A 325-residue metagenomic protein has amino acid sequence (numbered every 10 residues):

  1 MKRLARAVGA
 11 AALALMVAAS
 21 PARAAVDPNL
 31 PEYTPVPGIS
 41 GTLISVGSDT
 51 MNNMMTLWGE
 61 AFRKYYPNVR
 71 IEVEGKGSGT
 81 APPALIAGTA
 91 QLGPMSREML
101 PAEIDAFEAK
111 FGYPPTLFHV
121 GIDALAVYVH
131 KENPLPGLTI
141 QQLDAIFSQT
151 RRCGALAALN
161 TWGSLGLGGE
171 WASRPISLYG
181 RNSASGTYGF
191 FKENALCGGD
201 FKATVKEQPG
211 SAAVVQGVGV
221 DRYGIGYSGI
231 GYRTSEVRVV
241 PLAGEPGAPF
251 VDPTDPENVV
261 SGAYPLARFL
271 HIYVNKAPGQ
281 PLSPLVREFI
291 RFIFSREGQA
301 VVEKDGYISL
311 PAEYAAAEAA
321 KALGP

Functional and structural regions predicted by a protein language model:
M1-R6: Positively charged n-region of N-terminal signal peptides that target proteins for export
G9-A18: Bacterial N-terminal signal peptides
R23-P325: Flexible loop/hinge segments at secondary-structure junctions
